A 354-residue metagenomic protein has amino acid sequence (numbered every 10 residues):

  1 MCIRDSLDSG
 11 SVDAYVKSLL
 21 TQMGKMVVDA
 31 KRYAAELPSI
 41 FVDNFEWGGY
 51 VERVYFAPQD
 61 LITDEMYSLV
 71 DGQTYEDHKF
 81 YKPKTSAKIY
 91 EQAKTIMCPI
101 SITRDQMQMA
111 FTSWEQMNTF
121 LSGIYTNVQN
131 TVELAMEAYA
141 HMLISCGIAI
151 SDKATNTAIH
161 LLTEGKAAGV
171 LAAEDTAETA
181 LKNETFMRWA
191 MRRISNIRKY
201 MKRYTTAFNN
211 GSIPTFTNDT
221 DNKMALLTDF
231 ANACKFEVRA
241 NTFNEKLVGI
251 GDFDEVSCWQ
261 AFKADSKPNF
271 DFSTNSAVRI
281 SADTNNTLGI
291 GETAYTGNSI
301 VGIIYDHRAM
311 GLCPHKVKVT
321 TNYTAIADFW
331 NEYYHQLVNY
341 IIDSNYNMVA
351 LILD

Functional and structural regions predicted by a protein language model:
R4-A30, A34, V248-D354: Extended, compositionally biased alpha-helical segments that mediate assembly or anchoring
G10-S11, M66-E76, I124, A149-H160 (+6 more regions): Mature, Sec-exported extracytoplasmic domains of Gram-positive
S11-I100: Assembly/oligomerization interface modules of large self-assembling protein complexes
Y33-I40, L134-E137, I144-C146, K153 (+1 more regions): Short glycine-rich, low-complexity/disordered patches
P83-T157, D328-Q336: Long, contiguous amphipathic alpha-helices that act as assembly "spine/axial" helices in icosahedral shell and virion
Q106-M107, S151-N196, Y200: Long, hydrophobic alpha/beta structural blocks
E178-G311: Extended oligomerization regions of viral-like shell subunits
